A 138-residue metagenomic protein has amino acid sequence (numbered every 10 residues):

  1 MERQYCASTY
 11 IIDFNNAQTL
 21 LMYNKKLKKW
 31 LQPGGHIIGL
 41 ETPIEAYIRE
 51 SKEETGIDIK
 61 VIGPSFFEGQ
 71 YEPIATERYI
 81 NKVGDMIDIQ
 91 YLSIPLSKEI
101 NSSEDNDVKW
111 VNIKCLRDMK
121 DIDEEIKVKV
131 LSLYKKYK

Functional and structural regions predicted by a protein language model:
M1-Q18: Conserved N-terminal beta-strand and adjoining loop/helix that marks the start of the Nudix/MutT-like hydrolase domain
L21-Y23: Short, acidic/hydrophobic/Gly-rich beta-strand patch recurrent on exposed beta strands that often constitutes part
K26-K29: Short, surface-exposed beta-strand-loop junctions and turns on beta-sheet-rich folds
L31-G34: A short gly/proline-enriched turn/hairpin at secondary-structure junctions
I37-E125: Unchanged
L133-K135: Polybasic (Lys/Arg-rich)
